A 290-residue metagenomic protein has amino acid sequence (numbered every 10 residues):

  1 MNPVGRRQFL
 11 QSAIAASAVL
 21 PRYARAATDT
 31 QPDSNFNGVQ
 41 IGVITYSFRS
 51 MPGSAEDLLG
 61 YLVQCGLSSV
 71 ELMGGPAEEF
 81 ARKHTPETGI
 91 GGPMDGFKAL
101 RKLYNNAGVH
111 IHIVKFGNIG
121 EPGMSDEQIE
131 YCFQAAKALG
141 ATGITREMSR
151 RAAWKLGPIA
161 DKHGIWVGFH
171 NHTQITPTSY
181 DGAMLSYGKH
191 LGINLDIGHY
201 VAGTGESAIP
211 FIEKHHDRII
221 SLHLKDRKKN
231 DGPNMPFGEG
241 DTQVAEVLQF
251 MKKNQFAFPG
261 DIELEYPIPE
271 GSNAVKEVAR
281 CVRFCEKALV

Functional and structural regions predicted by a protein language model:
N2-G42, S47-S69, S179-G182, S186-L195 (+1 more regions): Histidine-acidic metal/acid-base catalytic patches
A13-V19, D33, F97, R101-L195 (+1 more regions): Active-site acidic/histidine proton-transfer and metal-coordination neighborhood in alpha/beta enzyme cores
F48, L72-G75, F116, H172 (+1 more regions): Active-site loop/turn elements of alpha/beta-hydrolase fold enzymes, especially the short glycine-/histidine-rich
A55, P93, F97, S125 (+7 more regions): Aromatic/hydrophobic pocket-lining residues that form the small-molecule binding cavity in soluble enzyme cores
L72-K98: Glycine-rich, proline-tolerant flexible connector loops at the mouths of alpha/beta enzymes
M73, G117, E147, K225 (+1 more regions): Conserved residues at the C-terminal ends of beta-strands
A77-E78, N118-I119, R151, I175 (+2 more regions): Positions that flank functional sites
A81-K83, M124, G271: Metal-dependent catalytic neighborhoods of phosphoester/phosphodiester hydrolases
